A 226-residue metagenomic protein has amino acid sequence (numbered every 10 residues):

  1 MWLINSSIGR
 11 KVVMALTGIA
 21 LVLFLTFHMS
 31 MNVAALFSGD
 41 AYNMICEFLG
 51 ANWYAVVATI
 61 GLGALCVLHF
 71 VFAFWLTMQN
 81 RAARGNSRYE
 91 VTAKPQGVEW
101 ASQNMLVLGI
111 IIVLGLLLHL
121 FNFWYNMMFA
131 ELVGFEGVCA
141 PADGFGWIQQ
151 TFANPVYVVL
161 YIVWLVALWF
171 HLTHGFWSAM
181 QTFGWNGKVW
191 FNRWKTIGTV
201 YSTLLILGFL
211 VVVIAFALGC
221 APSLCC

Functional and structural regions predicted by a protein language model:
M1-C226: Membrane-embedded alpha-helical bundles that constitute the cytochrome b-like, heme-associated redox core of multi-pass
